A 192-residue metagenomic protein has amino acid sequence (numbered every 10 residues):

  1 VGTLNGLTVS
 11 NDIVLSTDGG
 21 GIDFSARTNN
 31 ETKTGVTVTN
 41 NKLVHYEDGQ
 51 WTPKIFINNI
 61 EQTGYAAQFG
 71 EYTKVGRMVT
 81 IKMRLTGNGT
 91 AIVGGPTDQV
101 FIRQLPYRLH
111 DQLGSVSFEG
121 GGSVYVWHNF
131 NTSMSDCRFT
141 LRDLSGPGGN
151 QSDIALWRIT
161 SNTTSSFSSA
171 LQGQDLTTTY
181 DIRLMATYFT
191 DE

Functional and structural regions predicted by a protein language model:
V1-E47, F56: Intrinsic low-complexity, repeat-rich intrinsically disordered segments enriched in small/flexible residues
G2, L43, V79-I81, L105 (+1 more regions): Extracellular/surface recognition and adhesion modules
D12-V14, F69-E71, R138: Short, surface-exposed charged micro-motifs
G19-G21, M78, D153: Structural motif
N29-K42, Q50-V75, R84-D111, T163-T178: Surface-exposed ligand/attachment interfaces on beta-rich extracellular proteins
L85-N150, L156: Terminal beta-strand-rich extracellular "head" domains that mediate receptor/glycan or other ligand binding
G148-S168: C-terminal, surface-exposed recognition/capping segments
T178-E192: Short, structured beta-strand segments at or near domain termini in extracellular proteins/domains
